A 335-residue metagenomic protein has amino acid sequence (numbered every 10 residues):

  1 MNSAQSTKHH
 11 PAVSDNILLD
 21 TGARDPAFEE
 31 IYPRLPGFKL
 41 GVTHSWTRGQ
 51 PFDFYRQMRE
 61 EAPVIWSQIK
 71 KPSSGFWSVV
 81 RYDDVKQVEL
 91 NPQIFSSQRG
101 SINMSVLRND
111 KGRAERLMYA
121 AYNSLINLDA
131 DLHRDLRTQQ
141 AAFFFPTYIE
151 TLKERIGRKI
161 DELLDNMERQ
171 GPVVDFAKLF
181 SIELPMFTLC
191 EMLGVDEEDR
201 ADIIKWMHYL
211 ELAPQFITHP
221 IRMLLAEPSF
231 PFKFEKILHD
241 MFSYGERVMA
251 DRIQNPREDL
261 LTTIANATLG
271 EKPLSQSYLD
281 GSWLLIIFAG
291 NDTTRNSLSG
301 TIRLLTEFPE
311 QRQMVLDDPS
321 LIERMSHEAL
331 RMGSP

Functional and structural regions predicted by a protein language model:
N2-P335: Cytochrome P450
